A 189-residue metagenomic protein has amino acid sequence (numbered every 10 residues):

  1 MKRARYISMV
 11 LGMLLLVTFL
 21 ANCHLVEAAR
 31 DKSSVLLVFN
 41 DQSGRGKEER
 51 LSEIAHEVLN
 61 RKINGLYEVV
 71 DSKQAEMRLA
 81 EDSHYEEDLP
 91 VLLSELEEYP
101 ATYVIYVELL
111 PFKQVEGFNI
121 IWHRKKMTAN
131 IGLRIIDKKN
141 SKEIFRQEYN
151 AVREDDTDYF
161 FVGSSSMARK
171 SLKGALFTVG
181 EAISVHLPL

Functional and structural regions predicted by a protein language model:
M1-L11: Bacterial N-terminal signal peptides that target proteins for export
I7, L20, Y85-E86: Compositionally biased, intrinsically disordered low-complexity regions
V10-A21: Bacterial N-terminal signal peptides
C23-S34, E95-Y99, Q114, H123-T128 (+1 more regions): C-terminal/domain-edge helix-coil "capping" segments
R30-S34, F39-L110, K138-F145, A182: N-terminal segment of the mature soluble domain
K47-R50, F118-W122: Short, solvent-exposed loop/turn segments at secondary-structure boundaries
H56, T128-A129: Amphipathic alpha-helical segments in well-structured domains
L109-N119: Short amphipathic beta-strand and strand-loop transition segments with alternating hydrophobic
